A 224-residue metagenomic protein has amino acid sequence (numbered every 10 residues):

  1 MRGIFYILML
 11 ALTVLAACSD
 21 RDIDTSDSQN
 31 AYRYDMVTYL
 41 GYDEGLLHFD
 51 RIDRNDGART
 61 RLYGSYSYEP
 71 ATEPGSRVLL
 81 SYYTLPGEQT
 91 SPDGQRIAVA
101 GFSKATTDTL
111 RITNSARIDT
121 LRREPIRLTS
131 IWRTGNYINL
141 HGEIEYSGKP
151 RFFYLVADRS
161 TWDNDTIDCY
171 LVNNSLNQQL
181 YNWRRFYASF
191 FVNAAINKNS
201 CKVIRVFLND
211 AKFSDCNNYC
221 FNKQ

Functional and structural regions predicted by a protein language model:
M1-F5: Positively charged n-region of N-terminal signal peptides that target proteins for export
V14-A17: C-terminal motif of bacterial Sec signal peptides marking the signal peptidase cleavage site
S19-T25: Bacterial lipoprotein signal-peptidase II cleavage site
Q29-Q224: First exposed extracellular module after export/assembly in secreted or surface-exposed proteins
